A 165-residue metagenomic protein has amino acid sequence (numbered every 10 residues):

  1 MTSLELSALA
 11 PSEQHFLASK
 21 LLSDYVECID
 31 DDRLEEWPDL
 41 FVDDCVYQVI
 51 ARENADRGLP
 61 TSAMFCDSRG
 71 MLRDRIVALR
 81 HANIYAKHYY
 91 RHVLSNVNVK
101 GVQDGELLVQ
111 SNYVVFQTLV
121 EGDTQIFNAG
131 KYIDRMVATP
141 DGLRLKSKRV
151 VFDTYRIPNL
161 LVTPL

Functional and structural regions predicted by a protein language model:
M1-D31, D39-D43, I50: Short, low-complexity N-terminal intrinsically disordered segments enriched in polar/charged residues
S3, V93, N98-L165: A beta-strand edge to alpha-helix "cap/lid" segment located at domain peripheries
A8, S12, F16, L59-C66 (+1 more regions): Charge-dense, low-complexity intrinsically disordered segments
F16-K20, C28, A63, G70 (+1 more regions): A generic "alpha-helical surface" signal
Y25, W37, L72, V109 (+1 more regions): Hydrophobic pocket/interface hotspot
Y25-E27, R80-K87, V120-D123: Short helix-to-loop capping/linker segments positioned immediately adjacent to catalytic or ligand/cofactor-binding
D43-N112: A solvent-exposed, acidic/Ser-Thr-rich amphipathic alpha-helical stretch
